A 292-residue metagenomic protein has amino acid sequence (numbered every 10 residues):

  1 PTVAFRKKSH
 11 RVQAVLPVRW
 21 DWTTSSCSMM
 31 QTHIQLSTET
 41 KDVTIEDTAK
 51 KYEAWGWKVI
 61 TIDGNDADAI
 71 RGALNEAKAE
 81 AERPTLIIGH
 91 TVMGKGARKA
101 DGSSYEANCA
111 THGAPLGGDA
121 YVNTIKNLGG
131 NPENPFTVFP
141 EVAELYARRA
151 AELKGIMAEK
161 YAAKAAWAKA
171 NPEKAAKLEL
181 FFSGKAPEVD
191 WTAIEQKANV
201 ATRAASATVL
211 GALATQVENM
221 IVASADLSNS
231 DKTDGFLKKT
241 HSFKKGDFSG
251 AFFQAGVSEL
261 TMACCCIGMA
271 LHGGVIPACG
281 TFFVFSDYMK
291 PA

Functional and structural regions predicted by a protein language model:
P1-A147: Glycine-rich ThDP/TPP pyrophosphate-binding loop and its adjacent helix/strand module within ThDP-dependent enzymes
A143-E144, R148-A292: Thiamine diphosphate
